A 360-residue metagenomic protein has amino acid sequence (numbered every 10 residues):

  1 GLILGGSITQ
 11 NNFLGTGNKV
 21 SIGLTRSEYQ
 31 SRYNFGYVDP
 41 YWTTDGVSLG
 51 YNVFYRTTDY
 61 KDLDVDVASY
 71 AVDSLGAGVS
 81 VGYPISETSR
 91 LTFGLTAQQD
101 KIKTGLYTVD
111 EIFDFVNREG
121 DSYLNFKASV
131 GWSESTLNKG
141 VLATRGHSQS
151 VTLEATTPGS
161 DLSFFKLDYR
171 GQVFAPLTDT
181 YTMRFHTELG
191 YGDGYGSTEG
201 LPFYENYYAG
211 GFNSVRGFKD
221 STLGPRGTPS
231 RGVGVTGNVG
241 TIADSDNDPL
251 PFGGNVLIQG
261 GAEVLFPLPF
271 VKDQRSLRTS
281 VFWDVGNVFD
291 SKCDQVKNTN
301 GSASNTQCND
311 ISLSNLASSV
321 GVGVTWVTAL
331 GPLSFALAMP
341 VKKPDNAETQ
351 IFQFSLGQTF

Functional and structural regions predicted by a protein language model:
G1-L2, L106-N309, N346, Q353-T359: C-terminal outer-membrane beta-barrel translocator/porin domains of Gram-negative envelope proteins and their
G1-S148, F164, M183, N213-G217 (+4 more regions): Gram-negative/organellar outer-membrane beta-barrel architecture
T16, F218, N287, V322-V324: Gly/Ser/Thr-rich helix-start
R26-E28, T178, W283, W326-L330: A generic beta-sheet turn/junction motif
Q295-D345, F352: C-terminal structured "cap/appendage" subdomains that terminate the fold
